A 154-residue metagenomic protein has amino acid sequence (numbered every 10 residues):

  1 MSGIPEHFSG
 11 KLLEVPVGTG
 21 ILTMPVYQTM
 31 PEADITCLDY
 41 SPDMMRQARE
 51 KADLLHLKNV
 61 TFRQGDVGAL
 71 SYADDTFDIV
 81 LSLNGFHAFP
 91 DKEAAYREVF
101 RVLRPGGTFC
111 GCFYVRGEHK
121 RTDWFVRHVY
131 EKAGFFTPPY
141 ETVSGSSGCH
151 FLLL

Functional and structural regions predicted by a protein language model:
M1-G10: Conserved alpha-helix/loop element of class I SAM-dependent methyltransferases that forms part of the SAM/SAH-binding
K11, G106-T108: Short glycine-centered segments of the SAM/dcSAM-binding site in methyltransferase folds
K11-A69: Class I SAM-dependent methyltransferase SAM/SAH-binding core
G68-I79: A short acidic, Gly/Pro-enriched loop at the edge of an enzyme's catalytic core that lines a small-molecule cofactor
I79-D91: A short SAM/SAH-binding and catalytic strip from SAM-dependent methyltransferases
E93-P105: A short glycine-rich, Lys/Arg-flanked "PGG" loop and its adjoining helix->strand segment in the class I
T108-A133: Conserved class I S-adenosyl-L-methionine
T137-L153: Short alpha-helix
